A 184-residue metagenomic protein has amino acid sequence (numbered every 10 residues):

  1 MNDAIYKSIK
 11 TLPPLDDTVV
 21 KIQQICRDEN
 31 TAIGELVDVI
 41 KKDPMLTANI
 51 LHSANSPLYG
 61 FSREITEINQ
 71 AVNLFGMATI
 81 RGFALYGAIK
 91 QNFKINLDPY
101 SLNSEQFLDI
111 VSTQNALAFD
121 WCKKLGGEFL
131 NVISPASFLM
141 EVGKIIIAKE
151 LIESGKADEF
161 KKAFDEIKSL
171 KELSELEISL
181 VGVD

Functional and structural regions predicted by a protein language model:
M1-D184: Conserved alpha-helical "signature site" that marks functionally important helical segments or helix/loop junctions
